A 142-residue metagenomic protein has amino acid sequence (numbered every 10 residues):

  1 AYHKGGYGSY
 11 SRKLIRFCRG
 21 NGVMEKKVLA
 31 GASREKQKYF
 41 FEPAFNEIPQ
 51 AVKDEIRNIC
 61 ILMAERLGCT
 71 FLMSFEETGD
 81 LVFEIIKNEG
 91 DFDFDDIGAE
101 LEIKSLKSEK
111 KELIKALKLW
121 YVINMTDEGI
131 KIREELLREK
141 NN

Functional and structural regions predicted by a protein language model:
A1-V23: N-terminal amphipathic/basic-hydrophobic helices that include classical n-h-c signal peptides and signal-anchor
K13, Q50, D54-L62, S108 (+3 more regions): Charged/polar, solvent-exposed surface patches and flexible loops
I15-C18, V82, L137-R138: Compositionally biased amphipathic helical and low-complexity segments enriched in hydrophobic
R16, Q37-F45, F94-K104: Charged, low-complexity surface segments at secondary-structure and domain boundaries
G22-R66: Negatively charged, low-complexity tracts enriched in Asp/Glu with abundant Ser/Thr
A30-K38, A51, E84, N88-D91 (+3 more regions): A generic structural signal for ordered alpha-helices
L67-V122, E128, I132: Amphipathic protein-protein interaction modules
G129-N142: Short, highly charged C-terminal tails/helix-capping segments
